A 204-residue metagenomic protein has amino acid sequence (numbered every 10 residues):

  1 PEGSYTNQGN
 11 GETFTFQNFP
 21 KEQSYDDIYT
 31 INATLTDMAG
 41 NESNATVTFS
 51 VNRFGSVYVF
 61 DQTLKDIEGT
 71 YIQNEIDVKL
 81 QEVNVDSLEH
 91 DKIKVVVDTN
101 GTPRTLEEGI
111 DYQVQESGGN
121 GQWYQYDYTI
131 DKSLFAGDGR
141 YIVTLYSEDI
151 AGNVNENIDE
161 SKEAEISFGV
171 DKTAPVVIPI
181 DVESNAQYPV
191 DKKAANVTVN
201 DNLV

Functional and structural regions predicted by a protein language model:
P1, V83-T99, N200-V204: Solvent-exposed loop/turn segments flanking beta-strands in beta-repeat/beta-sandwich domains
T6-Q17, G118-T129: Aromatic sugar-binding surface patches on proteins that engage polysaccharides or sugar-phosphate polymers
F16-I28, K132-R140: Surface-exposed, short loops/turns at beta-strand junctions within beta-sandwich domains
L35-N41, E148-N157: Short, solvent-exposed loop/turn segments at the edges of extracellular beta-sandwich modules
D37, V47-T63, D149, K162-P179: Flexible, low-complexity linkers/stalks enriched in Thr/Pro that connect modular domains
E42-V47, V154-A164: Extracellular and select intracellular beta-sandwich modules with Ser/Thr-enriched, small-residue motifs on
K65-E75, S184-K193: Short, solvent-exposed loop/linker segments at the N-terminal edge of repeated beta-sheet extracellular domains
